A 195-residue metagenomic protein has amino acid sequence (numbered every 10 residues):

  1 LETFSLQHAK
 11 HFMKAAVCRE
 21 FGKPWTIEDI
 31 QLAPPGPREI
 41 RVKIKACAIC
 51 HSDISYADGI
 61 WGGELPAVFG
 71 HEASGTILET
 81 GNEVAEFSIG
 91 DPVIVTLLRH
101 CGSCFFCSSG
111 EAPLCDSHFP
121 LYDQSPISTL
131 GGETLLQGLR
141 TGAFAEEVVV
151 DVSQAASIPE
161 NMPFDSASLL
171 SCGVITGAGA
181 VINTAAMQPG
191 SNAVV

Functional and structural regions predicted by a protein language model:
L1-H11: N-terminal amphipathic/basic-hydrophobic helices that include classical n-h-c signal peptides and signal-anchor
M13, D91, G190-N192: Nucleotide donor/acceptor-binding cores
V17-P24: Extracellular beta-rich ligand/substrate-recognition surface
Q31-L32, E64-G70, L135-R140, E146-E147: Short Gly/Pro-enriched turn/cap motifs at secondary-structure boundaries
A33-C47, A57-S108, P113, S157-N161: Glycine-rich beta-strand-centered segment in the early N-terminal region that forms part of a ligand/cofactor-binding
H51, H71, G179: Histidine-centered active-site/metal-ligand motif
S52-Y56: Cytochrome P450 core scaffold surrounding the K-helix E-X-X-R motif and the conserved "meander" helix-loop region
S103-A193: NAD(P)H dinucleotide-binding glycine-rich loop of Rossmann-like/cofactor-binding domains, especially the beta1-alpha1
